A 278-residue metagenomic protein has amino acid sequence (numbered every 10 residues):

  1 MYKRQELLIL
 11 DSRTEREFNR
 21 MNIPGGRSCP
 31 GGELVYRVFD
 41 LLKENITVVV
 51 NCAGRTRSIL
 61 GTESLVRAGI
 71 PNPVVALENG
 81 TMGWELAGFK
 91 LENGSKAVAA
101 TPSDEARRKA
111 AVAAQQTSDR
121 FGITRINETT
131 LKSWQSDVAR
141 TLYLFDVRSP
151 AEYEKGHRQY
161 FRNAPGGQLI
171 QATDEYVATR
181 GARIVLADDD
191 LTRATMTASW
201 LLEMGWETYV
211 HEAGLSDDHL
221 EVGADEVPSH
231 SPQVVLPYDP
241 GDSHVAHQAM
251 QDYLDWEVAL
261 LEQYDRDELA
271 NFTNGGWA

Functional and structural regions predicted by a protein language model:
M1-L8, S12-Y143, V147-A278: Rhodanese-like catalytic fold shared by cysteine-dependent sulfurtransferases and DSP/PTP-type phosphatases
